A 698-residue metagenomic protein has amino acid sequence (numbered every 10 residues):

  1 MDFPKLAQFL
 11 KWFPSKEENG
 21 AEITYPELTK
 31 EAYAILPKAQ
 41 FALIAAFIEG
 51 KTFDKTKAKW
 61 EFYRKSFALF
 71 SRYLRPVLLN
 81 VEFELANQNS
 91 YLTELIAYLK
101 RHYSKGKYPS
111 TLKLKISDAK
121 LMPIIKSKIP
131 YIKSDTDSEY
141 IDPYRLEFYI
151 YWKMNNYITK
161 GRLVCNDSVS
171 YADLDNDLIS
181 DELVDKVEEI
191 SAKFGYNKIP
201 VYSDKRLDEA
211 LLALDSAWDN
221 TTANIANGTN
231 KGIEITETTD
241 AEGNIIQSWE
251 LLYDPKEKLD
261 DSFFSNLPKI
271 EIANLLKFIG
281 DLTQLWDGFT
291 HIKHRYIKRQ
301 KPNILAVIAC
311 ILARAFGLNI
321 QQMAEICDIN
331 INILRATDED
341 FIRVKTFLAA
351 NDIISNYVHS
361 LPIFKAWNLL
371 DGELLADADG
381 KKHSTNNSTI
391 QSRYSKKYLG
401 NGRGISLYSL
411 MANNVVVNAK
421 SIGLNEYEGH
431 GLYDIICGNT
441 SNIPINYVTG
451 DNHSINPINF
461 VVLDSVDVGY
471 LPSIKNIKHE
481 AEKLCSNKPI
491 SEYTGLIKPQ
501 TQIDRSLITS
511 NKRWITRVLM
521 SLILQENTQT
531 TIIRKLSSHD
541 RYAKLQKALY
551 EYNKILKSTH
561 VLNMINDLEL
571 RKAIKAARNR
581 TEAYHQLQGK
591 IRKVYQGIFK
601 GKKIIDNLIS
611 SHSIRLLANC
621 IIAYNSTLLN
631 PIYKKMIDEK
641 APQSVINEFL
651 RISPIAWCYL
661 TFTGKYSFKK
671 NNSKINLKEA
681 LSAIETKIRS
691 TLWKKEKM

Functional and structural regions predicted by a protein language model:
M1-N197, V201: Long amphipathic alpha-helical coiled-coil/heptad-repeat bundle
L212, S216-I326: Structured, charged N-terminal subsegments at the starts of enzyme catalytic cores and at intra-chain domain/subunit
Y296-R299, F316-L375: Electropositive nucleic-acid engagement tracts
L361-L432: Active-site cores of enzymes that catalyze phosphoryl transfer or operate on phosphate-rich substrates
E428-Y447: Short, basic/hydrophobic alpha-helical segments
V448-I458, N476-A481: Acidic, metal-coordinating catalytic cores used for nucleic-acid/nucleotide bond scission and strand-transfer chemistry
D467-Y470, I474-S506: Helix-centered, glycine/charged polyanion-binding patches within enzymatic domains that contact phosphate-containing
I497-M698: Long, compositionally biased intrinsically disordered regions
